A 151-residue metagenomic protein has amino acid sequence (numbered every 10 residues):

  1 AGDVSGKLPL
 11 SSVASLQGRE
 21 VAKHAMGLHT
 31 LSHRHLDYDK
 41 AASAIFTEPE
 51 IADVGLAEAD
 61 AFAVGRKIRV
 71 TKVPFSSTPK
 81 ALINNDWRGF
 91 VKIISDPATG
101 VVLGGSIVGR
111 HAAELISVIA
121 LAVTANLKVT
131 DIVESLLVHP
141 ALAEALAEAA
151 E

Functional and structural regions predicted by a protein language model:
A1-G2, Y38-A44: Short beta-strands and strand-loop turn motifs
A1-L8, T99: Short FAD-binding loop at a beta-strand-to-alpha-helix junction that anchors the flavin cofactor in diverse
L8-S12, G55: Active-site metal-coordination segments of metallo-dependent hydrolases
S12-Y38, K67, A125-V129: Internal hydrophobic alpha-helix adjacent to the cofactor/substrate pocket in enzyme cavities
M26, A41-E151: Flexible, glycine-rich terminal cap/loop adjacent to redox cofactors in electron-transfer oxidoreductases
